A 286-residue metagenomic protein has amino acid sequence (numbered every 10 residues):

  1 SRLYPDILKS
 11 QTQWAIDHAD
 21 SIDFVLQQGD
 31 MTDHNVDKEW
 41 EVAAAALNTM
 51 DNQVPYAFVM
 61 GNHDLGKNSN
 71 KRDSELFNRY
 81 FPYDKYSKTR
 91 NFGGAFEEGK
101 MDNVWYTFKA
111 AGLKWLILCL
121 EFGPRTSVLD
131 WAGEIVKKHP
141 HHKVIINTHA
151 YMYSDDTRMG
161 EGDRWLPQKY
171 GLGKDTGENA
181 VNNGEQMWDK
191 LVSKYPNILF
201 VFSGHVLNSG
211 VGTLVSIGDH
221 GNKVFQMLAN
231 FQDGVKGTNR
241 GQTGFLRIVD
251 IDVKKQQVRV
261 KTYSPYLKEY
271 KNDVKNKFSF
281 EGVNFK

Functional and structural regions predicted by a protein language model:
S1-E39, R164-P167, K286: N-terminal active-site segment of His-dependent metallophosphoesterases
A19, R158-N182: A solvent-exposed, charged loop/short amphipathic helix patch at secondary-structure junctions
D23-D30, P55-N62, L120, I145-H149 (+3 more regions): Active-site neighborhood of phospho(di)ester-bond hydrolases with catalytic His/Asp-centered motifs
D33-V36, H63-S69, M101-V104, R125-S127 (+5 more regions): Active-site environment of divalent metal-dependent phosphoester hydrolases
D37-W131, K137-H139, K169, V211-Q232 (+2 more regions): Extended active-site neighborhood of metal-dependent phosphoesterases/phosphodiesterases
H139-D163: Short acidic, glycine-rich surface-loop motifs adjacent to enzyme active sites
G171, T176-V253: Conserved beta-sheet core of the metallophosphoesterase superfamily
N239-K286: A short C-terminal boundary segment appended to hydrolase-like catalytic domains
